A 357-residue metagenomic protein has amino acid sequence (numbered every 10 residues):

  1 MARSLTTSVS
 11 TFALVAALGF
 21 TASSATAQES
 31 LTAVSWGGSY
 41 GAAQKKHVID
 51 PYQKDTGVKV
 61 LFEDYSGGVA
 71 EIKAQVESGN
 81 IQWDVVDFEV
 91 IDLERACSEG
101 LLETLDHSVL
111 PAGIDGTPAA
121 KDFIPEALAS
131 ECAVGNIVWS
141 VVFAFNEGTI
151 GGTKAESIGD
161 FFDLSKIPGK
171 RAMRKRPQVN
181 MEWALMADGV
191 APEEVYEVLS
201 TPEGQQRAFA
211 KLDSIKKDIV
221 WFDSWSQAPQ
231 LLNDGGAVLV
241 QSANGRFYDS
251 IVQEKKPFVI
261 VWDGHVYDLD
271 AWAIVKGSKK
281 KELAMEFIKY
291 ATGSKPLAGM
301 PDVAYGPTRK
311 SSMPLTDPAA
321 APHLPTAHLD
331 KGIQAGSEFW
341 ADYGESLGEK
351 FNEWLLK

Functional and structural regions predicted by a protein language model:
F20-A27: Sec/Tat signal peptide C-region and signal peptidase I cleavage site
Q28-A96: Early extracytoplasmic/lumenal segment of secretory-pathway proteins
G38-A43, F88-Q227: Extracytoplasmic ligand-binding site segments that recognize negatively charged/polar headgroups
N80-D87, W221-F222, V238-A243, V259: Paired acidic/hydrophobic, glycine-rich loop segments that form the ligand-binding mouth/hinge of periplasmic-binding
L93-R95, L239-P257: A ligand-binding cleft/hinge motif common to bilobed small-molecule-binding domains
Q205-I215, V252-K276: Periplasmic-binding protein-like
V266, D270, V275-Q334: Mature extracytoplasmic/periplasmic domains
D317-K357: Extracellular/periplasmic bilobal clamshell ligand-binding domains
